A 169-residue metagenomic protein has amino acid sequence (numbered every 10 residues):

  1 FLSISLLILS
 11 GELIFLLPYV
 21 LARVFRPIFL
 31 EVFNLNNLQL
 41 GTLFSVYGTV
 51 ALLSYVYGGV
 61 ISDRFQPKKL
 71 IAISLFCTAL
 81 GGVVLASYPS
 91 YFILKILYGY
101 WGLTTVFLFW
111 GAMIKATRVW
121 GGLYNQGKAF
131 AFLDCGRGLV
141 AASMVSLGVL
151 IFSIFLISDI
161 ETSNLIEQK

Functional and structural regions predicted by a protein language model:
F1-V24: Pair of pore-lining "gating" transmembrane helices in MFS-fold secondary transporters
V20-N34: Membrane-interface helix caps of multi-pass secondary transporters
T42-V60: Central cavity-lining transmembrane alpha-helices of secondary-active solute carriers, predominantly the Major
F76-S90: C-terminal ends and interior cores of transmembrane alpha-helices in multi-pass membrane transporters/permeases
G81, F92-L108: Hydrophobic core of transmembrane alpha-helices in multi-pass small-molecule transporters, especially MFS/SLC-type
L108-G122: Intracellular juxtamembrane helix-capping segments at the cytosolic ends of symmetry-related transmembrane helices
F130-S153: Glycine-rich segments within core transmembrane alpha-helices of 12-TM secondary carriers
